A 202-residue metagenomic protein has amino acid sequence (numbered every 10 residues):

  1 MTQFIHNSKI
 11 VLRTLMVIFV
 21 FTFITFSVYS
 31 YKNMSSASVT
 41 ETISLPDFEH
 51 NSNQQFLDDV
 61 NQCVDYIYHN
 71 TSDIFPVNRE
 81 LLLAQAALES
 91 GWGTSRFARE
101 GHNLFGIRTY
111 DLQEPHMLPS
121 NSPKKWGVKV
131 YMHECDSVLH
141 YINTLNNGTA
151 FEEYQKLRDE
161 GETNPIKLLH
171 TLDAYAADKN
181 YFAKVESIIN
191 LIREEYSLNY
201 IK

Functional and structural regions predicted by a protein language model:
T2-L83, L88, W92-K202: Catalytic cores of secreted/periplasmic lytic hydrolases that degrade extracellular macromolecules
